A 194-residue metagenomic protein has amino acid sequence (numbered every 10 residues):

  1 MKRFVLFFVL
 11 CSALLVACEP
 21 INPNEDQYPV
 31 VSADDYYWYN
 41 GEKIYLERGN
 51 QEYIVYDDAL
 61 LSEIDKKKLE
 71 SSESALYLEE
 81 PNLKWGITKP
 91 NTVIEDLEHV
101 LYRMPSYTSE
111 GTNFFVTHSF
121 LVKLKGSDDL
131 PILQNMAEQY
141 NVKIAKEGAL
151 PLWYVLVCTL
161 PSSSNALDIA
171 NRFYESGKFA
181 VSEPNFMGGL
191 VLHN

Functional and structural regions predicted by a protein language model:
M1-F4: Positively charged n-region of N-terminal signal peptides that target proteins for export
L6-C11: Sec-dependent N-terminal signal peptides
L14-A17: C-terminal motif of bacterial Sec signal peptides marking the signal peptidase cleavage site
E19-N194: Primarily auto-inhibitory N-terminal propeptides
